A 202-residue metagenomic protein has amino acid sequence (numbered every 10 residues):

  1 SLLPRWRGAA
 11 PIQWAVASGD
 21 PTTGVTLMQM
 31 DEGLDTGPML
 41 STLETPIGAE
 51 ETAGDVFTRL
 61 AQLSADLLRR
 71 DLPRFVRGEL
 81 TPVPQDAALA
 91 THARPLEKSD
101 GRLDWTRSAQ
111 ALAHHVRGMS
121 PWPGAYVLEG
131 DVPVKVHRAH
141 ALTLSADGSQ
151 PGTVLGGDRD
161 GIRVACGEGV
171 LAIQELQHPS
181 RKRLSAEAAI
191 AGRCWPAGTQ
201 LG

Functional and structural regions predicted by a protein language model:
S1-H92, S99: Donor/substrate-binding cores of folate-linked one-carbon enzymes
A17, D31, A93-P95, Y126 (+2 more regions): Short secondary-structure boundary/capping segments
T58, R70, R94, H114 (+1 more regions): Charged/polar, solvent-exposed surface patches and flexible loops
D100, W105-G202: An anion-binding loop in the catalytic cleft
